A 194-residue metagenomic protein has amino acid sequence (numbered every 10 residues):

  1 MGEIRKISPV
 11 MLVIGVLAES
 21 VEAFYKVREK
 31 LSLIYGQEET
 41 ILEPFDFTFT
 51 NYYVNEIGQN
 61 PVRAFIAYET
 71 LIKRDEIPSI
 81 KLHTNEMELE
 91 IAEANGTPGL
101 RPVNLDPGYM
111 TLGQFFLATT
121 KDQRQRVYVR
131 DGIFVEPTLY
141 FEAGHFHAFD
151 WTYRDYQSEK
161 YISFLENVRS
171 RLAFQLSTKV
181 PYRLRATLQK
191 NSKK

Functional and structural regions predicted by a protein language model:
M1-G15, E19-S20, F24-Y53, Q59-V62 (+2 more regions): Long, contiguous binding/interaction regions
